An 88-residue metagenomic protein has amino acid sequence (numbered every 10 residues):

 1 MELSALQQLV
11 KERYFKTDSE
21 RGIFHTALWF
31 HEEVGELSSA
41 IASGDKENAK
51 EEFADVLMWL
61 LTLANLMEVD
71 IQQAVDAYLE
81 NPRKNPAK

Functional and structural regions predicted by a protein language model:
M1-F53, L57-K88: Flexible "arm" and connector segments at domain edges
